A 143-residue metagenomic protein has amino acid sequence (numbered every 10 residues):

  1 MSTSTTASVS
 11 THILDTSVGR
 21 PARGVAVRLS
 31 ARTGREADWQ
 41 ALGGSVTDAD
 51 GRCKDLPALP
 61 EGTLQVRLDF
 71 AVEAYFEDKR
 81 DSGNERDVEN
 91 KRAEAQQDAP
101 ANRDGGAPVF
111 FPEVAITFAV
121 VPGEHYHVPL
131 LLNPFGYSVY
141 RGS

Functional and structural regions predicted by a protein language model:
M1-R23, A31, Y137: Beta-strand-rich domain onsets/edges
S2, Q65-S143: Feature of secretome-associated and extracellular-like proteins
S8, G24-A26, Q65, H125: Exposed beta-strand and adjacent loop surfaces of beta-rich binding modules that mediate intermolecular recognition
S17, V25, G43-S45, P57: Short hydrophobic alpha-helix segments
A26-S30, D69: Beta-strand signatures of extracellular beta-sandwich domains
S30-A37, Y75: Change "in extracellular beta-sheet-rich domains … of secreted and cell-surface proteins" to "in beta-sheet-rich domains
E36-K54: Short, acidic Ser/Thr/Gly-rich low-complexity loop/linker segments typical of extracellular and cell-surface proteins
K54-L64: Short Pro-Gly-centered beta-turn/loop motif in secreted/extracellular proteins
